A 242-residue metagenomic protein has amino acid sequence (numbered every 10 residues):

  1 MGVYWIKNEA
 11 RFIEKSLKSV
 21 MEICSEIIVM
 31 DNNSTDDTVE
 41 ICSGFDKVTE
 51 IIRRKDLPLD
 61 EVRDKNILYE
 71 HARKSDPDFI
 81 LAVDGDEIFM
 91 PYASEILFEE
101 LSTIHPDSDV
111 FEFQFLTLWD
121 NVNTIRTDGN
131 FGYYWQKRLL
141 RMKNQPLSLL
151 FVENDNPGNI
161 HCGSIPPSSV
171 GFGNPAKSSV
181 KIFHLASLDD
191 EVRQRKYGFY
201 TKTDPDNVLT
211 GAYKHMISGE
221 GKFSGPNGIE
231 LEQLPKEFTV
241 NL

Functional and structural regions predicted by a protein language model:
M1-Y4, V20, E26-M30, I182: Hydrophobic targeting segments
W5-I23: Short, well-formed alpha-helical segments that are part of the catalytic scaffolds of diverse glycosyltransferases
S25-N33, R53-R54: Short beta-strand/loop segment that forms part of the nucleotide-sugar
D31-I41, L57-P58: A conserved acidic beta->alpha catalytic loop
S43-T49: Short, conserved SAM-binding/catalytic segment of Class I S-adenosyl-L-methionine-dependent methyltransferases
E61-N66, M90-L242: Catalytic-site signature of metal-activated, phosphate-bearing donor transferases, centered on the GT-A/GT-A-like
N66-F79: Active-site nucleotide-sugar/metal-binding loop of Leloir-type enzymes
D76-M90: Short beta-strand-to-loop acidic/aromatic patch adjacent to the donor-nucleotide binding site
